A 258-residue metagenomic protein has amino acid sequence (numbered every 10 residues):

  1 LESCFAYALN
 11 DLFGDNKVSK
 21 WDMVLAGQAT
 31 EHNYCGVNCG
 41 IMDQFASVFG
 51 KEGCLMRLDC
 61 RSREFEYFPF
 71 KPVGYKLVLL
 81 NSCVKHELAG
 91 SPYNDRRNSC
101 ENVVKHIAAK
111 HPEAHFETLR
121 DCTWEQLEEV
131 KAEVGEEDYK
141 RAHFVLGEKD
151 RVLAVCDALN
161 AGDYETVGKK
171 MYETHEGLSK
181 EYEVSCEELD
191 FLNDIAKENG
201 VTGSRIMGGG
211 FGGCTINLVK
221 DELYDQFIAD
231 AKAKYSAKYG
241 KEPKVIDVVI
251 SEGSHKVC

Functional and structural regions predicted by a protein language model:
L1-F5, G200-L218: Glycine/serine-rich anion-binding loops at beta->alpha junctions that coordinate negatively charged ligand groups
L1-F70, E198, L223-Y224, D247: Gly/Ser-rich oxyanion-binding loop with an adjacent helix/lid that shapes the negatively charged ligand pocket
F45, C214, K244: Conserved beta-strand and immediately adjacent loop positions that scaffold enzyme active sites
F49, C54-G203, L218-C258: C-terminal nucleotide
